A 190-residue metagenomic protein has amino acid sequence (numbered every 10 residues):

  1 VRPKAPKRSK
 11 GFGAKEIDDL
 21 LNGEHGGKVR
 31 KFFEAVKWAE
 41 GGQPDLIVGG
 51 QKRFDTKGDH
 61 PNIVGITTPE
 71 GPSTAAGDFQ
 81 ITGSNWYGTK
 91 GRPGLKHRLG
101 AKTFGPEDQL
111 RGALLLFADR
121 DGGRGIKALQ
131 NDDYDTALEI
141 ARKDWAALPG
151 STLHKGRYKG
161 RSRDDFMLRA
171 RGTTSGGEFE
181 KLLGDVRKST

Functional and structural regions predicted by a protein language model:
V1-T103, D108-T190: Cell-wall polysaccharide-cleaving catalytic domain and substrate-binding groove, primarily in peptidoglycan/chitin
